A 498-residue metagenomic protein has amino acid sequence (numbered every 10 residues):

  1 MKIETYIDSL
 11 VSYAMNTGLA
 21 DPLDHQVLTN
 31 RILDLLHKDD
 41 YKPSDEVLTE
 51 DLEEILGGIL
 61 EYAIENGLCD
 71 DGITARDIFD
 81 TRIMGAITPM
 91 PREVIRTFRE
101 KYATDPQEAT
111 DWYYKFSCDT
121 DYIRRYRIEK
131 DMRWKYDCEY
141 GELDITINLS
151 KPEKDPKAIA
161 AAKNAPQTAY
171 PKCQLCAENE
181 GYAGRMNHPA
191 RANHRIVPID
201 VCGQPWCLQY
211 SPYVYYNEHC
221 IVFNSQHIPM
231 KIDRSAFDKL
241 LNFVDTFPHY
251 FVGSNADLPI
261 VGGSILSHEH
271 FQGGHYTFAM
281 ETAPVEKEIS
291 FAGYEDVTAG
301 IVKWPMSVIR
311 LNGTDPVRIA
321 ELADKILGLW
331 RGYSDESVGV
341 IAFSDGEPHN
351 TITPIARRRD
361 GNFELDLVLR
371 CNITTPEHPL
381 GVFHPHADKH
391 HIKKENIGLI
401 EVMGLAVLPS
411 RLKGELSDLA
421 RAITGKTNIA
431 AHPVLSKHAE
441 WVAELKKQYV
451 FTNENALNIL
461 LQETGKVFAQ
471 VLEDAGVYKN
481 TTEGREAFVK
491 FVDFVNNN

Functional and structural regions predicted by a protein language model:
M1-V222, Q226-P229, K303-P305, I319-A323 (+1 more regions): Active-site microenvironments that recognize anionic phosphate/pyrophosphate groups
A162-K163, E269-F271: Short, charged/polar low-complexity linear motifs in solvent-exposed/disordered segments
N193-R195, H227-V252: Helical scaffold of the NTase/Pol beta-like nucleotidyltransferase catalytic core
W206-S211, A236, L240-V244, S290-V297: Structured alpha-helical segments in the cores of large, soluble enzyme domains
K239-F243, K325, V467: Amphipathic alpha-helical segments that form well-ordered structural scaffolds and often line/cohere around active
V244, P248-S267, G273-L327, R331-S334: Catalytic or ion-translocation cores adjacent to nucleophile or general acid/base/metal-coordination motifs in diverse
